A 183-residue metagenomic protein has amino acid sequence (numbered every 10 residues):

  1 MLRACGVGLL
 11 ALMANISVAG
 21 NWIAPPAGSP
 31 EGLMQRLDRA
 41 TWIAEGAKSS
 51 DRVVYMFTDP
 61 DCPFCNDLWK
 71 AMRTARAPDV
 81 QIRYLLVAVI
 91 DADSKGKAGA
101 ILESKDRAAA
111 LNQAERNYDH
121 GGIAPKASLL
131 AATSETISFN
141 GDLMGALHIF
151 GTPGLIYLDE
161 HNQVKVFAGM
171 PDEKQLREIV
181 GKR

Functional and structural regions predicted by a protein language model:
M1-A4: Positively charged n-region of N-terminal signal peptides that target proteins for export
G6-M56, P60-D93, Q113, S128-G151 (+1 more regions): Extracytoplasmic thiol/disulfide redox context detector
A92-E135: Conserved segment of the thioredoxin-like fold in thiol-based oxidoreductases
I101, F167-A168: Short acidic-hydrophobic, aromatic-tinged amphipathic segments that line or gate anion-handling sites
G151-F167: A short, hydrophobic beta-strand/beta-hairpin element that forms part of a small beta-sheet core
